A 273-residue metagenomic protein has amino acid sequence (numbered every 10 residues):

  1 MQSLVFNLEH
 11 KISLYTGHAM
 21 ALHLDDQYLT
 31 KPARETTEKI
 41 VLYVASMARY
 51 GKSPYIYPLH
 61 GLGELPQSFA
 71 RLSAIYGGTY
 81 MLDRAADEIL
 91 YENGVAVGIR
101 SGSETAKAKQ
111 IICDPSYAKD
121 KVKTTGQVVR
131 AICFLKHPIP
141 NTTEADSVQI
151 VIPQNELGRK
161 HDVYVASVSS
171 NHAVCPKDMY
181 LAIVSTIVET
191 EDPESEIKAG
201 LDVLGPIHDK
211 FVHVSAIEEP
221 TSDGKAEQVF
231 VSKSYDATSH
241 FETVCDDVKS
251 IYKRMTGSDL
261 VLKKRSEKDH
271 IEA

Functional and structural regions predicted by a protein language model:
M1-A85: Active-site/ligand-binding neighborhood in enzyme catalytic cores
S3, V122-T125, V248, G257: Intrinsically disordered, low-complexity regions
H18-A33, T186-E189, S215-E218, K233-A237: Short, flexible beta-strand-to-coil junctions
G51-K52, V163, E227: Generic signal for short, ordered secondary-structure residues within or immediately flanking folded domains
P54, P58, S169, K233-A237: Residue-level detector of alpha-helix boundaries and kinks
Y57-P58, Q67-R71, I75-G78, R84-K210 (+1 more regions): Mid-domain catalytic core of redox enzymes that form a hydrophobic substrate pocket/lid adjacent to a catalytic redox
Y180, T190-A273: C-terminal catalytic lobe of FAD-dependent flavoproteins
